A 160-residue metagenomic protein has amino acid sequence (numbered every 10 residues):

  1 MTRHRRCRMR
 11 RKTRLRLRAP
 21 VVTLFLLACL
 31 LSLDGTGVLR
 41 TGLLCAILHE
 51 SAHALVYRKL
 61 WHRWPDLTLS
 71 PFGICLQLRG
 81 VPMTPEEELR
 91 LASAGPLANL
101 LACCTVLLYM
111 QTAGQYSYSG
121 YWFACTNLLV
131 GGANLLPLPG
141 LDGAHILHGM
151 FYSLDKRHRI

Functional and structural regions predicted by a protein language model:
M1-I160: Hydrophobic transmembrane alpha-helices and their immediate loop junctions in multi-pass integral membrane proteins
